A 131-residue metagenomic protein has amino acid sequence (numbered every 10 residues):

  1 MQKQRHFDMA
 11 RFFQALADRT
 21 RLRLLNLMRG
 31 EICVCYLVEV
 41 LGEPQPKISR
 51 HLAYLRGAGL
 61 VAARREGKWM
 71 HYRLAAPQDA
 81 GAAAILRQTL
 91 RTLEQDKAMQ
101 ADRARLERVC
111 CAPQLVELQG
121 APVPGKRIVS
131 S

Functional and structural regions predicted by a protein language model:
M1, Q45, A63-E66: Generic N-terminal leader/processing signal
M1-R5, I32, Y36, P77-S131: C-terminal regulatory/oligomerization modules of transcriptional regulators
F7-K47, W69-Q78: N-terminal helix-turn-helix DNA-binding core of bacterial DNA-binding proteins
Q14, R23-N26, R56, A62 (+1 more regions): A cross-family signal for key residues in well-ordered alpha-helices that form functional helical elements
E39, R50, R56-G57: Alpha-helical residues within the helix-turn-helix
L41, L52, R103: Short amphipathic alpha-helical/adjacent loop interface patches that line ligand and macromolecule-binding sites
G57-E66, R73-A75: Beta-hairpin "wing" of winged helix-turn-helix
